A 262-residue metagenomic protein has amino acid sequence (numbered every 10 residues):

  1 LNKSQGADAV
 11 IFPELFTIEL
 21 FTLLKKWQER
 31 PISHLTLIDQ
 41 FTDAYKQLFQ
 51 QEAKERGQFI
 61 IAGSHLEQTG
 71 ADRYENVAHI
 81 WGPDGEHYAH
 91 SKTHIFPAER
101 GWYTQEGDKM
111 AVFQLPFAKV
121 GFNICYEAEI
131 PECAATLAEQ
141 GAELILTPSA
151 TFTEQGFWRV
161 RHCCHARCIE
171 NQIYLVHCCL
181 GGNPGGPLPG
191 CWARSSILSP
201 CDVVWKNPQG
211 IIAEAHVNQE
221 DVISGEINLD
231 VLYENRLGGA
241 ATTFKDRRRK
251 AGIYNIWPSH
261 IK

Functional and structural regions predicted by a protein language model:
L1-P83, F152-H165: Cys-nucleophile CN-hydrolase/nitrilase-fold catalytic domain and related Cys-dependent amidase chemistry that acts on
E14-L15, G63-H65, I124, P148-A150 (+1 more regions): Active-site-proximal beta-strand/loop segments in catalytic clefts of secreted hydrolases
I38-F59, E129-E220: CN hydrolase (nitrilase-like) catalytic-core segments centered on the catalytic cysteine and neighboring Lys/Glu
A62-G63, N76-I80, A111, H177-C178 (+2 more regions): Short beta-strand scaffold segments in enzyme catalytic cores
Q68-E143, T153-A166, A241: Active-site catalytic loop in hydrolytic enzyme cores
G85-Y88, V203-W205, L232-E234: Short helix-loop capping/hinge motifs at secondary-structure junctions, enriched in acidic/polar residues
K92-Q105, Q219-E234: A short, polar/charged loop-to-alpha-helix boundary motif
E226-K262: A short C-terminal boundary segment appended to hydrolase-like catalytic domains
